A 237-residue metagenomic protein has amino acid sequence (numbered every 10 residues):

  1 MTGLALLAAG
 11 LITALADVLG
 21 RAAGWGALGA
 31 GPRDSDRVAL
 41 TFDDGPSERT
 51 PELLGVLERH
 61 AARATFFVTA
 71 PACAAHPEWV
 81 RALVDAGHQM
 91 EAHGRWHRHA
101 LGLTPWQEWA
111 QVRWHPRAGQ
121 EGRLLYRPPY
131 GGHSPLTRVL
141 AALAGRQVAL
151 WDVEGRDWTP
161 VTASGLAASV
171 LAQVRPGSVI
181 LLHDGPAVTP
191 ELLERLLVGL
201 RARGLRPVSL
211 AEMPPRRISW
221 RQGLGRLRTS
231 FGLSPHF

Functional and structural regions predicted by a protein language model:
M1-D17: Hydrophobic alpha-helical topogenic segments used for membrane insertion/localization
T13-R113, R206: Active-site beta->alpha N-cap acidic-glycine motif
V18-D34, R59-A61, C73-A74, V188-F237: C-terminal domain-boundary segment and adjacent tail
F42, V68-A70, A92-G94, P128-Y130 (+3 more regions): A cross-domain feature marking catalytic cores of carbohydrate-active enzymes and several ubiquitous metabolic/repair
D43, L57, F66, M90 (+5 more regions): Divalent metal-coordination and catalytic microenvironments
E52-G55, E78, A82-D85, A110 (+3 more regions): Alpha-helical scaffolding segments of alpha/beta enzyme cores, especially the outer helices of TIM-barrel or partial
G132-H133, R138-Q173, L205-R216: His/Asp/Glu-enriched short active-site or ligand-binding loop at hydrolase and phosphoryl-transfer sites
